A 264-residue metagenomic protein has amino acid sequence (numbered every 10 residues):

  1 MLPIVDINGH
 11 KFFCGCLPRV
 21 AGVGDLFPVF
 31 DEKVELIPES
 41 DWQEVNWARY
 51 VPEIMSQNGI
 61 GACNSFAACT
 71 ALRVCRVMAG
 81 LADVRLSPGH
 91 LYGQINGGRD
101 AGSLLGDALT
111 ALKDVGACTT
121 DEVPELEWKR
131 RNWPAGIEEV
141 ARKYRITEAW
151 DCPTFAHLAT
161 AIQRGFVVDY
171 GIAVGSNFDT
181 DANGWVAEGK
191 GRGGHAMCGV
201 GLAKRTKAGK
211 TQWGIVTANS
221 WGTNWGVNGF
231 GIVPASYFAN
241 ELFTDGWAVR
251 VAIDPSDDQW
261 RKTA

Functional and structural regions predicted by a protein language model:
M1-G61, S65-V84, D100-T120, A248 (+1 more regions): Structured alpha-helical subdomains that flank or immediately precede key functional sites
P3-I7, C69, R73, I95-A218 (+1 more regions): Predominantly the structural core of cysteine protease catalytic domains
D83-G97: Acidic helix-start/capping segments at beta-turn-to-alpha-helix junctions
